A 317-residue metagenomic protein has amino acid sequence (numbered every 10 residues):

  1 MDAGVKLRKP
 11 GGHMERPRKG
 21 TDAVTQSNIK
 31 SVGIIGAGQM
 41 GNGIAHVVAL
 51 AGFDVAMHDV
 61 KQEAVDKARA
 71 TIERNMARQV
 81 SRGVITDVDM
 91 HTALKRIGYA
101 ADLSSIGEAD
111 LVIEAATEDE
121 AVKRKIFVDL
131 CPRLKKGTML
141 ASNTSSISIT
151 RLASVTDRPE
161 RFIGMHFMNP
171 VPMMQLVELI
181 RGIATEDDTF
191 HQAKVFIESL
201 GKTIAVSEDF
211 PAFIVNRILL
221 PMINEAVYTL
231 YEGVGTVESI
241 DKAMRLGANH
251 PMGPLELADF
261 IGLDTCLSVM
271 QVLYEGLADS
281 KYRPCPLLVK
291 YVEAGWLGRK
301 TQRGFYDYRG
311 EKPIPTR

Functional and structural regions predicted by a protein language model:
G4, H13-N75, R82, R133: NAD(P)+-binding Rossmann beta1-loop-alpha1 motif at the extreme N-terminus of oxidoreductases
K6, H13-T25, D188-H191, E198-D209 (+2 more regions): NAD(P)-dependent Rossmann-like dehydrogenase/reductase catalytic/cofactor-binding core
M57-H91, L179-F190, I204, P211-L219: Rossmann-like dinucleotide-binding cores of NAD(P)H-dependent redox enzymes
A68, L130, L152-A153: Hydrophobic packing residues within well-ordered alpha-helices of enzyme cores
R78-M139, I147: Rossmann-like NAD(P)-binding element
M139-E208, F213-R217: Rossmann-fold dinucleotide-binding core
